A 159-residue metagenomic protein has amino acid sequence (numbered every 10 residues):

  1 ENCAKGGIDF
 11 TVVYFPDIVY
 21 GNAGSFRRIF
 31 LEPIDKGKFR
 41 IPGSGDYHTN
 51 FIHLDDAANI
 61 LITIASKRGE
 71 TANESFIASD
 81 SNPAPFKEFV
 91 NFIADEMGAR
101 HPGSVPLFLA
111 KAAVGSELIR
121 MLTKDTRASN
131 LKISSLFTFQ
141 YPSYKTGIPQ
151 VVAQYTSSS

Functional and structural regions predicted by a protein language model:
E1-A4, K132-S134: Structural element of the ATP-grasp superfamily
G6-D9, V19-F30, T63-F76: Glycine/proline-rich active-site loop of Rossmann-fold NAD(P)-dependent oxidoreductases
I29-I52: A conserved pocket-lining segment of Rossmann-fold NAD(P)-dependent short-chain dehydrogenase/reductase
L54, P85-N91, V114-Q140: Conserved C-terminal active-site "lid" loop/helix of NAD(P)H-dependent oxidoreductases that clamps the redox cofactor
A57, L61, A78, F89 (+2 more regions): Non-catalytic, hydrophobic alpha-helical segments
I60, I64-E117, Y155-S159: Mid/C-terminal beta-alpha module of Rossmann-like enzyme folds, strongest in SDR-family dehydrogenases/epimerases
Y144-S159: Amphipathic terminal alpha-helices
